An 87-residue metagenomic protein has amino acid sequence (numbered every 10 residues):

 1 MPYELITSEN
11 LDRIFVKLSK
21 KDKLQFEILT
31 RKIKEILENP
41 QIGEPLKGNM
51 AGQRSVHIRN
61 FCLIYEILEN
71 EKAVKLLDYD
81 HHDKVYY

Functional and structural regions predicted by a protein language model:
M1-S8, L46, M50: Charged, low-complexity, helix/coiled-coil-prone segments
P2-L5, V16, K20-F26, I58-F61 (+1 more regions): Enriched for short, Lys/Arg-rich terminal
T7-P40: N-terminal first-folded block
N10, A51, H81: Residues that form or immediately flank small-molecule/cofactor binding pockets and catalytic motifs
D12, K47, Y86: Nucleotide phosphate-binding site architecture
R31-H57: A short, surface-exposed loop/turn module that caps and links secondary-structure elements
